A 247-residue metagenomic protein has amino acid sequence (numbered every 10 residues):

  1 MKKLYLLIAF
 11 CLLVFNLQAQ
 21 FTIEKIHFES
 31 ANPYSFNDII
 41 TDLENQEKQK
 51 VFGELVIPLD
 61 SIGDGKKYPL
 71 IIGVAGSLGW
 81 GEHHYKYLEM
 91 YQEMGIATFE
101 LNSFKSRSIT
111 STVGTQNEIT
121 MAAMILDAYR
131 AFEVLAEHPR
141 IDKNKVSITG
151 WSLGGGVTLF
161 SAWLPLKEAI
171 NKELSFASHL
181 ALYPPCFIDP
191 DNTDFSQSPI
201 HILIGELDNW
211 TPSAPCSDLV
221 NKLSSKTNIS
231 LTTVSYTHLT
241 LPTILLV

Functional and structural regions predicted by a protein language model:
L4-F15: Sec-dependent N-terminal signal peptides
Q20-G63: N-terminal cap/lid segment of alpha/beta-hydrolase-fold proteins
T41-E44, V51, K66-A136: Serine-hydrolase catalytic machinery in alpha/beta-hydrolase-like enzymes
Y129-S196: Primarily recognizes the serine-hydrolase "nucleophile elbow" in alpha/beta-hydrolase and SGNH/GDSL folds
I202-I204: Short beta-strand/loop motif that positions the catalytic acidic residue of the alpha/beta-hydrolase fold
L207-T211: Acidic catalytic loop of the alpha/beta-hydrolase fold
P212-N221: Short alpha-helix in the alpha/beta-hydrolase fold that links the catalytic acid
T237-T243: Conserved small/polar residues in nucleotide/adenosyl-binding loops
